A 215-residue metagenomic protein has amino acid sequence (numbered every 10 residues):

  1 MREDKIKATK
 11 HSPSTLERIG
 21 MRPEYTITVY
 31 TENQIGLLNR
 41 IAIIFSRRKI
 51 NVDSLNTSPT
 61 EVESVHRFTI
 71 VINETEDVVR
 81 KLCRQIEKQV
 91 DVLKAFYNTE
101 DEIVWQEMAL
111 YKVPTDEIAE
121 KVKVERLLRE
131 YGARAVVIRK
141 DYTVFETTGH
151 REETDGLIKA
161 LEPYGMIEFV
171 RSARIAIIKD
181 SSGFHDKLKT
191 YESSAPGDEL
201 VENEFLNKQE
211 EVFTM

Functional and structural regions predicted by a protein language model:
R2-H66, V71-M215: Long, contiguous binding/interaction regions
